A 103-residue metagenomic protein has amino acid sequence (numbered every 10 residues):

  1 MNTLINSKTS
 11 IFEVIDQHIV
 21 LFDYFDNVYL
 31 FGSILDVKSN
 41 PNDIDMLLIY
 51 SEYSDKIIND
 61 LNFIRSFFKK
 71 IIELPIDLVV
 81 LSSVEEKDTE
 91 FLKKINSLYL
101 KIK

Functional and structural regions predicted by a protein language model:
M1-Y29, L35-P41, Y50-K103: Catalytic core of pol beta-like nucleotidyltransferases
M46-L48: Short beta-strand->loop micro-motif that forms the acidic, two-metal-ion catalytic signature in nucleotide-processing
